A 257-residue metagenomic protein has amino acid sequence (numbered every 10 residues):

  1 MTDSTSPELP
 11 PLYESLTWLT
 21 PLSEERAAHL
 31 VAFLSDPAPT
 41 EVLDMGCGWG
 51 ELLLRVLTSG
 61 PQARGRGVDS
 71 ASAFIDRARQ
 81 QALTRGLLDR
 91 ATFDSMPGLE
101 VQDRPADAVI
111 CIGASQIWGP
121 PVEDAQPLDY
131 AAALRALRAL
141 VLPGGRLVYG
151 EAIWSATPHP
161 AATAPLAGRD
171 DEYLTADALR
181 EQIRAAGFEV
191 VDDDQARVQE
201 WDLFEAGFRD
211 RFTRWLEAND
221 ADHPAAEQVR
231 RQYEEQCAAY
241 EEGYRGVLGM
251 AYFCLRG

Functional and structural regions predicted by a protein language model:
T20-A38: Conserved alpha-helix/loop element of class I SAM-dependent methyltransferases that forms part of the SAM/SAH-binding
P39-G48: Conserved class I S-adenosyl-L-methionine
E51-L99: Class I SAM-dependent methyltransferase SAM/SAH-binding core
L99-V109: A short acidic, Gly/Pro-enriched loop at the edge of an enzyme's catalytic core that lines a small-molecule cofactor
A108-L128: A short SAM/SAH-binding and catalytic strip from SAM-dependent methyltransferases
P127-R146: A short glycine-rich, Lys/Arg-flanked "PGG" loop and its adjoining helix->strand segment in the class I
A152-D170: Short, glycine-/aromatic-enriched active-site segment of Class I SAM-dependent methyltransferases
D194-G257: Conserved Class I S-adenosyl-L-methionine
